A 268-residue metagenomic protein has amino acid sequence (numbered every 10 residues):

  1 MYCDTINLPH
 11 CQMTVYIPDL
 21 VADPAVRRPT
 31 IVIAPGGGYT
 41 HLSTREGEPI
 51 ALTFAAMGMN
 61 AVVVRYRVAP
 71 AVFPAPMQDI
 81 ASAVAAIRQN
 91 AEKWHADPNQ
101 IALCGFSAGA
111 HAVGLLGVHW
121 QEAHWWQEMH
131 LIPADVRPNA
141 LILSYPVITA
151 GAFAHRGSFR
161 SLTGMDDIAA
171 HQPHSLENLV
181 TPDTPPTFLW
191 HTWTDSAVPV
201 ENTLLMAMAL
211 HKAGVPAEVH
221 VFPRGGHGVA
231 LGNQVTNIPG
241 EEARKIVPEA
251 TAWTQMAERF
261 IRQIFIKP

Functional and structural regions predicted by a protein language model:
M1-V26, F73, A152, R156 (+1 more regions): N-terminal cap/lid segment of alpha/beta-hydrolase-fold proteins
A25, T44-V62: Short amphipathic alpha-helix adjacent to the substrate-entry channel of hydrolases
R27-G36: Short beta-strand element of the alpha/beta-hydrolase
L42-T44, V64-P98, V247: Catalytic nucleophile-loop/oxyanion-hole region of alpha/beta-hydrolase and closely related hydrolase-like folds
S82-S158, D167-Q172, L176: Primarily recognizes the serine-hydrolase "nucleophile elbow" in alpha/beta-hydrolase and SGNH/GDSL folds
D183, L189-H191, D195: Short beta-strand/loop motif that positions the catalytic acidic residue of the alpha/beta-hydrolase fold
S196-L205, A230: Conserved alpha/beta-hydrolase "acid-adjacent" motif
M208-P268: C-terminal catalytic histidine-bearing segment of alpha/beta-hydrolase fold enzymes
